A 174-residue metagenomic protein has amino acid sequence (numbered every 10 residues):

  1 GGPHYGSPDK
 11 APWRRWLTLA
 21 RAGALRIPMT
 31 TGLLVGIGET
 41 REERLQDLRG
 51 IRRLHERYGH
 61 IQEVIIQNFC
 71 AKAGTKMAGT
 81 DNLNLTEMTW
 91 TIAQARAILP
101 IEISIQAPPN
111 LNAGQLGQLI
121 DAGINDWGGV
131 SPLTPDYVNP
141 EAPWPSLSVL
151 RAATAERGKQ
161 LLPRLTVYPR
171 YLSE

Functional and structural regions predicted by a protein language model:
G1-H4, M29-T40, F69-A78: Active-site-proximal beta-alpha loop/turn segments in soluble metabolic enzymes
G1-T31: Radical SAM/AdoMet-radical enzyme domain recognition
G6-R14, G36-Q46, P109-L111: Canonical radical SAM enzyme core domain
G23, L45-E174: Auxiliary Fe-S-binding modules of radical SAM enzymes
